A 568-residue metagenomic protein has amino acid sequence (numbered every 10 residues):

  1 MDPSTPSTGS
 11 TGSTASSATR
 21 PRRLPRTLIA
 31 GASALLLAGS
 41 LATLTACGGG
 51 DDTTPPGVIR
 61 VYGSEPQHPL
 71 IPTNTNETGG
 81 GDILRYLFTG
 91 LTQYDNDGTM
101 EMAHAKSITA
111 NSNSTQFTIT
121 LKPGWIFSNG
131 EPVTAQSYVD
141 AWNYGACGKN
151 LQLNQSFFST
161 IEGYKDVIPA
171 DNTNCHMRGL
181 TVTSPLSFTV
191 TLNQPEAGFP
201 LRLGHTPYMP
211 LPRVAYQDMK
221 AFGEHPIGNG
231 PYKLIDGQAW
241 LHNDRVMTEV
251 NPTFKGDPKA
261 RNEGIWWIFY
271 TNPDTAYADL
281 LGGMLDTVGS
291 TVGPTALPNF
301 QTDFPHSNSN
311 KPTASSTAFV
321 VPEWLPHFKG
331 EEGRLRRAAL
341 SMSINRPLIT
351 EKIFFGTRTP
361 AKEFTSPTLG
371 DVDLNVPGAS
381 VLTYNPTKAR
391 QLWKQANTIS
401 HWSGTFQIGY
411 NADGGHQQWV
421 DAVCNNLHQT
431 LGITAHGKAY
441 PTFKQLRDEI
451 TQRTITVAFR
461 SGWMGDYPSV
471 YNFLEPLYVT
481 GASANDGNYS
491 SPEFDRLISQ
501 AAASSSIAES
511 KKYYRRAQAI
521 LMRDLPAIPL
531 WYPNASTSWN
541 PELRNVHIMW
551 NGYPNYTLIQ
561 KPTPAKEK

Functional and structural regions predicted by a protein language model:
Y62-S112, H225-I227: N-terminal lobe/hinge region of extracytoplasmic solute-binding protein
T120, S137, A146, N150-R213: Surface-exposed binding/hinge segments that line and control ligand-binding clefts or catalytic entry sites
V133-N143, P185-T191, P231, N262-G264 (+5 more regions): Alpha-helical secondary-structure segments
Q194-A260, G264: Gly/Pro-rich hinge or "lid" segments in bacterial periplasmic/extracellular proteins
Q217-P226, P252-N299, A314: Ligand-site clamp/hinge motif
T359-A396, D413-Q418: Structural transition elements
K394-G465: Ligand/substrate-recognition segments at binding pockets and active sites
T537-K568: Long beta-strand-rich cores associated with HINT superfamily self-processing modules
